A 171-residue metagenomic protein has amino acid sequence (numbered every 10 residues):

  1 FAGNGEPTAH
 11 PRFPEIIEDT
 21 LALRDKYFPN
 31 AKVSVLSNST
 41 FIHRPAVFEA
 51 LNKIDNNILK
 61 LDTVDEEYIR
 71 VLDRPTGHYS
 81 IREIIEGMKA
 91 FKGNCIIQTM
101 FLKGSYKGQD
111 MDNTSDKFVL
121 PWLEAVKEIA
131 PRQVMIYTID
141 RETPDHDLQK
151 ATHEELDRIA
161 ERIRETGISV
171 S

Functional and structural regions predicted by a protein language model:
F1-N4: Short glycine-rich or small-residue beta-strand-to-loop segments that form or flank ligand, phosphate, metal/Fe-S
A9-Q149: Conserved AdoMet/S-adenosylmethionine-binding subsite of the radical SAM
T152-S171: Binuclear metal-ion centers of metallo-dependent hydrolases, dominated by the metallo-beta-lactamase
